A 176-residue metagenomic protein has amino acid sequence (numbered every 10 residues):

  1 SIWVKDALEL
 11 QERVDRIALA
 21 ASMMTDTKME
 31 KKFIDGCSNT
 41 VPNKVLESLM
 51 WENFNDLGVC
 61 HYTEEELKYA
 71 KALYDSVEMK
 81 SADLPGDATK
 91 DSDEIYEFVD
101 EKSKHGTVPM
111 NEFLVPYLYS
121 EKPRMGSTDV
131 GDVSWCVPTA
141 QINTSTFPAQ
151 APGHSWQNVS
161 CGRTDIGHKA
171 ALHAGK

Functional and structural regions predicted by a protein language model:
S1-K176: Metal-dependent amide/peptide-bond hydrolase catalytic core, centered on the "pita-bread" metallohydrolase fold
